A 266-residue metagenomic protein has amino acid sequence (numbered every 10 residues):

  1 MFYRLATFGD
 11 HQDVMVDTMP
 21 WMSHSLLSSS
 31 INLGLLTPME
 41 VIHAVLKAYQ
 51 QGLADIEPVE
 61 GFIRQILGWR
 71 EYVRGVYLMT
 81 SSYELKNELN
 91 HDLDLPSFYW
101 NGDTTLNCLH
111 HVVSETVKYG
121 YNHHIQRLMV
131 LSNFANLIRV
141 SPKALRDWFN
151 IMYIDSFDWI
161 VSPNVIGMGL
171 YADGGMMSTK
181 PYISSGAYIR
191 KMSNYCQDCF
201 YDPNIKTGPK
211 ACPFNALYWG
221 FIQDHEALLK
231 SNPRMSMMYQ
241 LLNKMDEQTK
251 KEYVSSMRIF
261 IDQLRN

Functional and structural regions predicted by a protein language model:
M1-W21: Specificity-determining recognition surfaces
V14, T18-S28, L33-N266: C-terminal catalytic domain of photolyase/cryptochrome flavoproteins, centering on the FAD-binding pocket
